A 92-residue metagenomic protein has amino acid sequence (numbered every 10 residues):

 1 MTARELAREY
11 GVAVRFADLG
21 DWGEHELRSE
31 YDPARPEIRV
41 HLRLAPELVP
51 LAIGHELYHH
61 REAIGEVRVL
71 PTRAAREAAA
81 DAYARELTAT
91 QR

Functional and structural regions predicted by a protein language model:
M1-E47, T90-R92: Auxiliary, metal-adjacent structural segments of Zn-dependent hydrolase domains
R4, V49-L51, E77-D81: Hydrophobic alpha-helical segments
E26, P50-A52, V69: Generic alpha-helix signal with a bias toward terminal, lower-confidence helices and secondary-structure junctions
A45-R61: Short alpha-helix carrying the canonical HExxH Zn2+-binding catalytic motif
L57-A75, A79: Catalytic Zn2+-binding segment of zinc metalloproteases
T72-R92: Post-HExxH zinc-binding segment in Zn-dependent metallohydrolases
